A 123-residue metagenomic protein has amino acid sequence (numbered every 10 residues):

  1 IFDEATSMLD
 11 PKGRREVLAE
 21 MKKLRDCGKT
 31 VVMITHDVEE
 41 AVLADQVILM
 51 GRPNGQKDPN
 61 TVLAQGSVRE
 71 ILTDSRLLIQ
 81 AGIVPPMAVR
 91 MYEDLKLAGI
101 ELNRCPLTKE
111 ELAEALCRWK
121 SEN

Functional and structural regions predicted by a protein language model:
I1-D3: Catalytic Walker B motif of ABC-type/P-loop ATPase nucleotide-binding domains
T6-S7: Short loop immediately C-terminal to the Walker-B catalytic DE motif in ABC-type ATPase nucleotide-binding domains
P11-G13: Helix N-cap at the start of a conserved alpha-helix in ABC-type nucleotide-binding domains
T35-H36: H-loop/switch region of ABC-family ATPase nucleotide-binding domains
L43-L49: Conserved catalytic segment of ABC-fold P-loop ATPases
P53-A88: Conserved beta-strand-loop-alpha-helix hinge in the C-terminal portion of ABC ATPase nucleotide-binding domains
D74-N123: ABC ATPase nucleotide-binding domains
